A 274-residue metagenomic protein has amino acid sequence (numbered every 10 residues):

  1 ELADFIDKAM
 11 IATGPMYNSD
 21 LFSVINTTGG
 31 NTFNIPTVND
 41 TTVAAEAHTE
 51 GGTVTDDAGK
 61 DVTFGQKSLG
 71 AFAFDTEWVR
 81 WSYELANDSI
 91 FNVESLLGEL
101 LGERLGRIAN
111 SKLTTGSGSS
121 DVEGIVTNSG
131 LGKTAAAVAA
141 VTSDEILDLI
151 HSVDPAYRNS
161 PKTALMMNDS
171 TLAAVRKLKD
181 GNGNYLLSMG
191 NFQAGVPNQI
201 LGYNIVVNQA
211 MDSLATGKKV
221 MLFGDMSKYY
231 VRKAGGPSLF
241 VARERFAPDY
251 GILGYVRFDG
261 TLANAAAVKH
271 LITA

Functional and structural regions predicted by a protein language model:
E1-P161, L187, F192-N198, I205-V206: Acidic/polar, low-complexity extended loops/arms that serve as protein-protein interfaces in large oligomeric shells
V38, M167-S170, Y255: Active-site-proximal beta-strand/loop segments in catalytic clefts of secreted hydrolases
T42-A45, D88, T171-V175, D212-A215 (+1 more regions): Flexible loop/turn segments at secondary-structure boundaries
T63-K67, F72, S95-G102, K179-A274: Sequence/fold signature of self-assembling virion shell proteins
G102, L147-I150, L172, R176 (+1 more regions): Generic hydrophobic alpha-helical scaffold/packing signal
I125, V175-K179: A short acidic (Asp/Glu
S160-A173: C-terminal amphipathic alpha-helical segment
